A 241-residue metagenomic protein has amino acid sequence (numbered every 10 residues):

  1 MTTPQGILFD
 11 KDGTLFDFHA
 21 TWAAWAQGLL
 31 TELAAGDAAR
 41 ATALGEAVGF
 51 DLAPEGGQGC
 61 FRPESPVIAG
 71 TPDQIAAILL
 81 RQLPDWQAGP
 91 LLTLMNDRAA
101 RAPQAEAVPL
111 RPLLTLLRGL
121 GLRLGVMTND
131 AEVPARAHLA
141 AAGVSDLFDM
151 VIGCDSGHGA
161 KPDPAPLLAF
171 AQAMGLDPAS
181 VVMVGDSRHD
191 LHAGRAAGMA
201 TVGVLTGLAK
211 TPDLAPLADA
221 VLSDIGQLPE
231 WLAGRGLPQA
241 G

Functional and structural regions predicted by a protein language model:
M1-I7, A20, A35-G36, T115-G119 (+2 more regions): Asp-based, Mg2+/Mn2+-dependent phosphohydrolase catalytic module
T3-G119: N-terminal helical cap/lid subdomain that shapes the substrate entry/recognition surface in HAD-like hydrolases
T14, T128-D130: Conserved phosphate-coupling serine/threonine residues in phosphotransfer and NTP-handling enzymes
V67, A105-E106, M127, H158-G159 (+1 more regions): Residues that cap or flank secondary-structure elements
